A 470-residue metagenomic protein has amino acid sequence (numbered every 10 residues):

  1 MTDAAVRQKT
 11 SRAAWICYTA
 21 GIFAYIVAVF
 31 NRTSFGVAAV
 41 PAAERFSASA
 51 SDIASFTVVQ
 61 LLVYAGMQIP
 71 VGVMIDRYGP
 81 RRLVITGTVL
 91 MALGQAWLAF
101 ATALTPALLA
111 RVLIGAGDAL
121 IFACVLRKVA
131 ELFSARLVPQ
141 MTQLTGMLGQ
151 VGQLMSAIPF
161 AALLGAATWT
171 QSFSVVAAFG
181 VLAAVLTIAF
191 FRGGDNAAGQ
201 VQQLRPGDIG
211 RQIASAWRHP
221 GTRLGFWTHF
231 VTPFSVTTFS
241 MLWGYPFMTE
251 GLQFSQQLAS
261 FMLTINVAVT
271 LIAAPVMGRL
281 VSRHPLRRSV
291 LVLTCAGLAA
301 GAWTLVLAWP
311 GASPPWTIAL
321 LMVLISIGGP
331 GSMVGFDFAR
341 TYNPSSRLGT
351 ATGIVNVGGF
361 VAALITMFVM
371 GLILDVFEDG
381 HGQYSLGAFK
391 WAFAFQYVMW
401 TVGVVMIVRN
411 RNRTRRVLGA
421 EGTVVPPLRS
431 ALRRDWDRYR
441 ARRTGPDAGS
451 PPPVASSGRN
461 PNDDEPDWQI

Functional and structural regions predicted by a protein language model:
T2-T10, G194-F226, V424-R442: Juxtamembrane intracellular "pre-TM" segments in multi-pass secondary transporters
F35-G36, P220-P275, T366-G371: Extracytoplasmic gate region of multi-pass secondary transporters
S47, G79, F100-P106, S134 (+2 more regions): Helix-breaking motifs and short loop linkers at transmembrane-helix boundaries and internal kinks in secondary membrane
G66-T105: Conserved MFS/SLC helix-loop-helix module at the cytosolic interface between two early adjacent transmembrane helices
M67-G79, A273-R287: Helix-to-loop junctions at the C-terminal end of transmembrane segments in multipass secondary transporters
R77-G87, S282-G297: Cytoplasmic membrane-interface "Motif A"-like loop-to-helix N-cap segments of 12-TM Major Facilitator Superfamily
A110-G149: Cytoplasmic helix-loop-helix junction between adjacent transmembrane helices in 12-TM secondary transporters
L144-D195: Helix-loop-helix hairpin linking two adjacent transmembrane segments in secondary transporters
